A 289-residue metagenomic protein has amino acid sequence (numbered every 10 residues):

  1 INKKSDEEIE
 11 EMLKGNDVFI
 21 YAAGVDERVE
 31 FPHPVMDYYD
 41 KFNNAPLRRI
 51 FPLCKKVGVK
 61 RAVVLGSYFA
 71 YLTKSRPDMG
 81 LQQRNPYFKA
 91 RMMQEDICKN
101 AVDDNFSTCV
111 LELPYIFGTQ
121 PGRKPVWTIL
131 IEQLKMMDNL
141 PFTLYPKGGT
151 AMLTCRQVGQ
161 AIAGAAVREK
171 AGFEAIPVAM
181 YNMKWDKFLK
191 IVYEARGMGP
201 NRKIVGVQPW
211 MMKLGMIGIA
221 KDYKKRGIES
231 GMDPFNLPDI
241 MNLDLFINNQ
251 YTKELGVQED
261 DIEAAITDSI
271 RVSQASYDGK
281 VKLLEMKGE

Functional and structural regions predicted by a protein language model:
I1-A45, R49, Y71: NAD(P)H-binding glycine-rich loop region in Rossmannoid oxidoreductase-like domains and their noncatalytic homologs
A45-R91, C109: Conserved Rossmann-fold NAD(P)-dependent oxidoreductase catalytic core, especially the SDR/UDP-sugar
C98-G122: Conserved beta-loop-beta element that borders a ligand/cofactor-binding pocket
G118-I131, A165-I176, M198-P200: Glycine/proline-rich active-site loop of Rossmann-fold NAD(P)-dependent oxidoreductases
E132-L153: A conserved pocket-lining segment of Rossmann-fold NAD(P)-dependent short-chain dehydrogenase/reductase
G149-R156, A175-A195, P209-L214: Substrate-binding strand-loop-helix patch in Rossmann-like NAD(P)-dependent oxidoreductase/epimerase domains
L189-L245: Terminal hydrophobic/aromatic helix or amphipathic segment near a protein terminus
N242-E289: Amphipathic terminal alpha-helices
